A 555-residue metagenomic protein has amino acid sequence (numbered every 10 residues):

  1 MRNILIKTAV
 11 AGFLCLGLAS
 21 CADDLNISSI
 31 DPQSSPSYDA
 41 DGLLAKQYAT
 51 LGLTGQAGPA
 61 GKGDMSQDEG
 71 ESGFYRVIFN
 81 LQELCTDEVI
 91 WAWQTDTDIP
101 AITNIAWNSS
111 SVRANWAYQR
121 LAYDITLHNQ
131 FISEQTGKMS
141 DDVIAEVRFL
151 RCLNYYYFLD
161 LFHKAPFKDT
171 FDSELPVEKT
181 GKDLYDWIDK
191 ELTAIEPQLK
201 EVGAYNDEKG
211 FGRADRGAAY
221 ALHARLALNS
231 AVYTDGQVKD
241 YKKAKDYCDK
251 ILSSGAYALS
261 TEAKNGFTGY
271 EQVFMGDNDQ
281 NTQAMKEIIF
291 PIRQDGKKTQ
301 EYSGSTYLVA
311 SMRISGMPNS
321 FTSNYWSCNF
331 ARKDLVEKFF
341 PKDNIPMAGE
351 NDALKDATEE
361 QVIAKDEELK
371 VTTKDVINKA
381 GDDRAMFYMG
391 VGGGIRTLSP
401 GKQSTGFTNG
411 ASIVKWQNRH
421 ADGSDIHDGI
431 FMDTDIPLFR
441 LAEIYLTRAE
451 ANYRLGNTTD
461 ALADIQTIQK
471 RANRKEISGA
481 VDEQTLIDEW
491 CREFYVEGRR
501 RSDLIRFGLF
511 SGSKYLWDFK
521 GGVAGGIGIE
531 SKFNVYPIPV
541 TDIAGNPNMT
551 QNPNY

Functional and structural regions predicted by a protein language model:
S20-D24, S37-A40, L121-A122, W187-D189 (+6 more regions): Long, intrinsically disordered, low-complexity segments
C21-Y75, G545-Y555: Membrane-proximal, proline-rich intrinsically disordered regions
D41-A45, A49-T54, V89-F162, E174-D186 (+2 more regions): Conserved, well-structured interaction surfaces
T97-N108, V112-W116, F340-R440: Flexible, polar/acidic helix-loop-strand segments at domain edges
L159-L161, P166, G203, N229-G236 (+1 more regions): Short coil/turn linking the two alpha-helices of tandem helical-hairpin repeats
